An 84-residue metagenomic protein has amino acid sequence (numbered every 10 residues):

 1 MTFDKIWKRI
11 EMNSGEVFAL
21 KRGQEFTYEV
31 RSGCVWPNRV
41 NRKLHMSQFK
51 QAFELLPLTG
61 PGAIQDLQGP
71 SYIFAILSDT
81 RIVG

Functional and structural regions predicted by a protein language model:
M1-G84: Intrinsically disordered, charged low-complexity linkers and terminal tails that flank or connect structured domains
